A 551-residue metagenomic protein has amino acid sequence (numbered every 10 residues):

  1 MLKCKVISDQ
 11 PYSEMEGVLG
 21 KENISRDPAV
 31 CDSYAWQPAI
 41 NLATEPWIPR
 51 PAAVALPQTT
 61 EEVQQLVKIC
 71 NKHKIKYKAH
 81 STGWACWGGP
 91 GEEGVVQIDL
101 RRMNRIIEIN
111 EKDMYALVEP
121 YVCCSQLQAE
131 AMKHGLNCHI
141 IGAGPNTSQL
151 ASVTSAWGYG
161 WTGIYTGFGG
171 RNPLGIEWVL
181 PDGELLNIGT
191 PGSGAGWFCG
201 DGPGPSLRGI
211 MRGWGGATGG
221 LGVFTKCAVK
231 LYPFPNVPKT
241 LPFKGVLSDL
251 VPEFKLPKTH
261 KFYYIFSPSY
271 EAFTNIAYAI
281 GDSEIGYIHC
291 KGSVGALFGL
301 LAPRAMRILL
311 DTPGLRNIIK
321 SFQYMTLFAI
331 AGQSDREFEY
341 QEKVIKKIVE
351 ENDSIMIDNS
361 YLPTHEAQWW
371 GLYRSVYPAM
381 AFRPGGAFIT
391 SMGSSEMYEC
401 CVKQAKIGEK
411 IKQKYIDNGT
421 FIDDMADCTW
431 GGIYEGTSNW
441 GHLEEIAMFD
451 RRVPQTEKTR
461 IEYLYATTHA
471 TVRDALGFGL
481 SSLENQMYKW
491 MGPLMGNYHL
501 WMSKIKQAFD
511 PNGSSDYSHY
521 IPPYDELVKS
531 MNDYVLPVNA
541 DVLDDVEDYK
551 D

Functional and structural regions predicted by a protein language model:
L2-K3, T44-A52, Q65-K68, H73-K76 (+5 more regions): Conserved glycine-rich FAD pyrophosphate-binding loop
E14, V18-L42: Conserved oxyanion/phosphate-binding beta-strand-loop segments in alpha/beta enzyme cores
I24-P28, L56, Y77-S81, I98-L100 (+9 more regions): General beta-strand structural signal in soluble alpha/beta enzymes
P38-C138, Q149-W161: Long, structured ligand/cofactor-binding scaffold of large enzymes
I107-I109, V118-P120, S125-P268, V546-D551: FAD-binding subdomain of flavoenzyme oxidoreductases
R212, A228, K239-S248, P257-P268 (+1 more regions): C-terminal cap/substrate-recognition region of VAO/PCMH-type FAD-linked oxidoreductases
L231, F266-E271, A329-E337, G393-C400 (+1 more regions): A generic structural motif
L241-F243, E253-P268, Y324-T326, F382-A405: Short glycine-/aliphatic-rich beta-strand segments at the starts of folded cytosolic domains
